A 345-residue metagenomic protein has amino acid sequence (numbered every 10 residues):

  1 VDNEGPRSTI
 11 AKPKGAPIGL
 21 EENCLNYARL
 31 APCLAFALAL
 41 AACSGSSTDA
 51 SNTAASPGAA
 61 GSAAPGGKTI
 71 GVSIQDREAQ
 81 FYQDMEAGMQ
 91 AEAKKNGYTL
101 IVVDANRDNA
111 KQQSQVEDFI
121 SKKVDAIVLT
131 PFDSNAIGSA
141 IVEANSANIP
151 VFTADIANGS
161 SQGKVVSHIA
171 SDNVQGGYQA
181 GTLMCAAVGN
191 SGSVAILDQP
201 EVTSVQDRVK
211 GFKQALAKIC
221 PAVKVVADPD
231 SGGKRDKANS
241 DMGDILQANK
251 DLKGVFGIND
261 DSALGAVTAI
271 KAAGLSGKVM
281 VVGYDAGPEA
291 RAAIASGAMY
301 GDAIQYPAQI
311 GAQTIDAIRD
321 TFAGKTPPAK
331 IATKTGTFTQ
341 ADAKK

Functional and structural regions predicted by a protein language model:
P6-A41: Sec-dependent bacterial lipoprotein signal peptides
A41-K345: A residue-level marker of the well-folded mature domains of exported/periplasmic proteins
